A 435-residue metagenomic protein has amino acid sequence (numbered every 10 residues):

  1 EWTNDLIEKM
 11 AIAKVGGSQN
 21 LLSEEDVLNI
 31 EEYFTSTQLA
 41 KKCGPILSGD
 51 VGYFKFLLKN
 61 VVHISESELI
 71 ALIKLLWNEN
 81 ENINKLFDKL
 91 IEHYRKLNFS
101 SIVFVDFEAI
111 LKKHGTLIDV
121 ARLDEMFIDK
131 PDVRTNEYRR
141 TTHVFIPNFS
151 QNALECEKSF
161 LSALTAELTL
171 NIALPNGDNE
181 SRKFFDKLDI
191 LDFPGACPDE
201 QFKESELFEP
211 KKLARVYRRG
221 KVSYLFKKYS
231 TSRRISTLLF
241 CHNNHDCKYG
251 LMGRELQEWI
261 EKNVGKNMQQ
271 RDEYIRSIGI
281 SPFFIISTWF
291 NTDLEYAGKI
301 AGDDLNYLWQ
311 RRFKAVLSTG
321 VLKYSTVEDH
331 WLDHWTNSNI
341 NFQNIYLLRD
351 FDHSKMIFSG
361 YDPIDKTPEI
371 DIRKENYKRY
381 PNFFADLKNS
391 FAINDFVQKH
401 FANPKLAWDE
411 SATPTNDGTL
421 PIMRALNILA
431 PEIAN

Functional and structural regions predicted by a protein language model:
E1, F184-K221: Switch II (G3) loop of P-loop NTPases
E1-N179, K187, K405-N435: N-terminal low-complexity/disordered regulatory or targeting extensions
N4, R215-L238, N244-N435: Conserved GTPase G-domain substructure that encodes guanine base recognition and part of the catalytic core, centered
E155-N179, E209-Y229, E258-K266: A Trp-anchored, charged/polar loop motif used as the substrate-binding/catalytic surface of acyl/ester-handling
N171-A173, L191, Y346: Residues in well-ordered beta-strands of folded domains
R182-K183, I278: Extracellular/periplasmic catalytic domains that process cell-envelope and extracellular macromolecules
